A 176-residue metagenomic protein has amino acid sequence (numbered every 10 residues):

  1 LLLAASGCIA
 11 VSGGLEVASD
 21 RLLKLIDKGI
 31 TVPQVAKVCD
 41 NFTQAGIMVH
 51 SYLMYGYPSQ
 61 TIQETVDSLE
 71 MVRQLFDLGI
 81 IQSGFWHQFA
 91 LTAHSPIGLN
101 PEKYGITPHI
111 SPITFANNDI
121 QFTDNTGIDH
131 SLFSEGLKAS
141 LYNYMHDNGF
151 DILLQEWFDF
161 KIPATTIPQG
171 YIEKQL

Functional and structural regions predicted by a protein language model:
L1-G170: A structural motif corresponding to the C-terminal lobe/cap of the Radical SAM core domain
E173-L176: Flexible, glycine-rich loop/tail regions that form catalytic "lids" or insertion modules at the edges of active sites
